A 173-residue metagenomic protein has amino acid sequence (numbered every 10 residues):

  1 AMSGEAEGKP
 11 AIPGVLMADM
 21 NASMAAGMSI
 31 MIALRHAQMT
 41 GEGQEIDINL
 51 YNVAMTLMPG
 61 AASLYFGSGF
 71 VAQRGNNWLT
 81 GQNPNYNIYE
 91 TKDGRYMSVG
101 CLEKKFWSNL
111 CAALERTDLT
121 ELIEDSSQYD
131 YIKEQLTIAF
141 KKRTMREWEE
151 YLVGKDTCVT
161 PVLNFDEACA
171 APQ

Functional and structural regions predicted by a protein language model:
A1-M97, C101: Active-site-adjacent "lid/gating" segments in soluble enzymes
M2-G8, N77-Q82, L119-E121, S127-I132 (+1 more regions): Short C-terminal domain-edge/linker segments immediately following a structured domain
E7-P10, C158, C169: Compositionally biased, intrinsically disordered/low-complexity regions enriched for serine, proline and threonine
V53-M55, N164-E167: Residues that form or immediately flank small-molecule/cofactor binding pockets and catalytic motifs
N85-V159, D166: Aromatic-enriched alpha-helical interface/lid elements that frame and gate functional surfaces
E167-Q173: Active-site-adjacent capping/gating segments
